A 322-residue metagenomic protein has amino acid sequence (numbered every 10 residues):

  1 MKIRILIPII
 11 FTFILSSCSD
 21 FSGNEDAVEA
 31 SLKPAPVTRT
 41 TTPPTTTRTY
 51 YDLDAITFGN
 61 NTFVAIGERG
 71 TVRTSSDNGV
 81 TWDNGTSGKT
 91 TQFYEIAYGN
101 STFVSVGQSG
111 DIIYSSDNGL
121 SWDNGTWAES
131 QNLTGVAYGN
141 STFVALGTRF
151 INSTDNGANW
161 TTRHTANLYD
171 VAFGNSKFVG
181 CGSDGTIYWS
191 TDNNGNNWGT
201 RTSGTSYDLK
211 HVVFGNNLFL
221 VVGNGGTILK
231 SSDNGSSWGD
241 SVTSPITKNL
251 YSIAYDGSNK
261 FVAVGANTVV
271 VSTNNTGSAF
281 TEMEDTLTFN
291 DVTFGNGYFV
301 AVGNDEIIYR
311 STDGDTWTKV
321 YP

Functional and structural regions predicted by a protein language model:
K2-I9: Sec-dependent signal peptide recognition, specifically the positively charged N-region followed immediately by
I14-S17: C-terminal motif of bacterial Sec signal peptides marking the signal peptidase cleavage site
S19-S22: Bacterial signal peptide processing site
E25-P322: Residue-level hotspots at or immediately adjacent to binding/recognition sites across diverse folds
